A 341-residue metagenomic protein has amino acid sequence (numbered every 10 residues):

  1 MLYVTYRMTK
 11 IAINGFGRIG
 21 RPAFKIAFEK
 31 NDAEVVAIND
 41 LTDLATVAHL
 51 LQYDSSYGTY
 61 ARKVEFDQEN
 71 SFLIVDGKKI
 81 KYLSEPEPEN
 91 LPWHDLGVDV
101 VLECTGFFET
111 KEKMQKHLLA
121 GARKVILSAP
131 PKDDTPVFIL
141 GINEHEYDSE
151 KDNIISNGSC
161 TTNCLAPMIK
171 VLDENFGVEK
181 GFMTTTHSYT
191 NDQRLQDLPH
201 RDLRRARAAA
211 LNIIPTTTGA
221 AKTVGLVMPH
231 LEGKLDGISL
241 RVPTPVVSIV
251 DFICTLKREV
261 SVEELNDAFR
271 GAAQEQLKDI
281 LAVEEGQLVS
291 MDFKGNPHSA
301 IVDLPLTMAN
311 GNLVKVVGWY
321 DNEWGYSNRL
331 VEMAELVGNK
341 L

Functional and structural regions predicted by a protein language model:
Y6-A206, M308, E332, K340: N-terminal Rossmann-like NAD(P) cofactor-binding subdomain of oxidoreductases, focused on the glycine-rich
N14, R18, T42-A45, L96 (+11 more regions): Conserved active-site and cofactor/substrate-binding residues in soluble primary-metabolism enzymes
L73, F138-L140, I154, Q196 (+5 more regions): Short clusters of hydrophobic/aromatic residues that line enzyme substrate/ligand-binding pockets
K151-D152, A208-A210, V247-D251, L313-K315: Short, solvent-exposed beta-strand edge segments and adjacent coil->beta transition regions
N175-S239, C254: Catalytic core of tubulin tyrosine ligase-like
G237, I249-L341: C-terminal active-site/capping subdomain that shapes the small-molecule cofactor and substrate pocket of enzyme
R241-P245: AMP-binding (ANL) adenylation modules
